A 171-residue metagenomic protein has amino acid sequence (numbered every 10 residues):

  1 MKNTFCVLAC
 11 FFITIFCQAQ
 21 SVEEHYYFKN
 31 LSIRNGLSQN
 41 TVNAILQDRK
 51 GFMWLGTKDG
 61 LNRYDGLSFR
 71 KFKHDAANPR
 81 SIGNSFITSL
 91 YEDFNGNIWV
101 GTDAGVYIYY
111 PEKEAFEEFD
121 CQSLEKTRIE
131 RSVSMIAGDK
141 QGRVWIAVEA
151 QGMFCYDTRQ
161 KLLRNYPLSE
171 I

Functional and structural regions predicted by a protein language model:
M1-I171: Carboxylate-rich, polar loop motifs that coordinate divalent cations or form catalytic acidic clusters
